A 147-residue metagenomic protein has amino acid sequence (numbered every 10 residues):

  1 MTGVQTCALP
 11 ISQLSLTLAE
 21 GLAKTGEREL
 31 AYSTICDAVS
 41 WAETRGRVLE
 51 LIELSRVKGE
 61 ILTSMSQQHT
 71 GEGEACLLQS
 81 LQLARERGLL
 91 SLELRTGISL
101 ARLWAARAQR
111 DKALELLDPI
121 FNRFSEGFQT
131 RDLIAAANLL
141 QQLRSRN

Functional and structural regions predicted by a protein language model:
M1-L9: Short, small-residue-biased leader/transition segments that mark boundaries at the very start of proteins
A8-N147: Helix-coil-helix junctions within alpha-helical repeat/solenoid scaffolds
